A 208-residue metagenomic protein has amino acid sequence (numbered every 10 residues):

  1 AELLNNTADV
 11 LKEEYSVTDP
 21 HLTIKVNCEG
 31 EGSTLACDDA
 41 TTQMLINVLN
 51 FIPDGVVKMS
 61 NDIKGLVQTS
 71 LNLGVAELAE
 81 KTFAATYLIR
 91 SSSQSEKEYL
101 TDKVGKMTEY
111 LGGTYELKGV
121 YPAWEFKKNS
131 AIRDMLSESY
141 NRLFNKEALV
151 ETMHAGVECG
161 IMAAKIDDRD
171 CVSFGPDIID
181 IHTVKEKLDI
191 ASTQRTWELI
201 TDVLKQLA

Functional and structural regions predicted by a protein language model:
A1, A40-N50, K58, E98-T101 (+4 more regions): His/Asp/Glu-rich mid-to-C-terminal helical/loop segments that flank catalytic regions of hydrolases
A1-R90: Midchain, well-structured core segments that form catalytic/ion-binding scaffolds
L3-E14, K103-L111, A131, M135-L143 (+3 more regions): Generic non-transmembrane alpha-helical segments
N6-V10, L45-I46, S92-S95, V104-Y110 (+3 more regions): Short, low-complexity, polar/charged sequence segments that are solvent-exposed and flexible
T23-K25, T114, L149, D170: Conserved beta-strand segments of alpha/beta enzyme cores
S33-D39, E125-S130, E158-A163: Short, solvent-exposed polar/charged micro-motifs at secondary-structure junctions
L66-A155: Substrate-recognition/cap regions that form aromatic- and gly/pro-loop-enriched pockets for small-molecule ligands
Q68-S70, G74-K81, L88, Y140-V203: Zn-dependent metallopeptidase/amidohydrolase metal-coordination segment
